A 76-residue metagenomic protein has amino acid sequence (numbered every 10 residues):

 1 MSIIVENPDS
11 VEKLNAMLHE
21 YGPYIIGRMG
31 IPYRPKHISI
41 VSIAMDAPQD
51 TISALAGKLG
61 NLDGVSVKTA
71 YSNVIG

Functional and structural regions predicted by a protein language model:
M1-G76: Long, contiguous binding/interaction regions
